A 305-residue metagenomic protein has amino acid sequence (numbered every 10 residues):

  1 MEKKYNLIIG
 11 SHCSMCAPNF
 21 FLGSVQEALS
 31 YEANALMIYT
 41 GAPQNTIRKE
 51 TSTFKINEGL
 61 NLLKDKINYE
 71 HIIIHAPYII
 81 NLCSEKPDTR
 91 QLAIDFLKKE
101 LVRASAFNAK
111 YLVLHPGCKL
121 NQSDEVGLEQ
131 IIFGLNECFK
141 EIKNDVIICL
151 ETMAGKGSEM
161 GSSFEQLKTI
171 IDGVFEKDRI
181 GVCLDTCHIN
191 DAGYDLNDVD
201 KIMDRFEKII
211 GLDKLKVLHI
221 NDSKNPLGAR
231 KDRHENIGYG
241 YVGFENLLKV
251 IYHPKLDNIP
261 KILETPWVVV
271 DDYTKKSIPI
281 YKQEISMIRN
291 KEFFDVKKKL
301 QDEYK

Functional and structural regions predicted by a protein language model:
M1-A76, I80, S84-K99, K291-K305: N-terminal pre-domain/capping segments
E2-K3, V25-E32, S52-I73, K98-N108 (+4 more regions): Acidic (Asp/Glu)-rich catalytic clusters
H12-C16, G41-P43, P77-I79, G117-K119 (+4 more regions): Active-site beta-loop-alpha junctions enriched in small/polar residues
C16, I262-I280, Y304-K305: A short, acidic, flexible beta-alpha connecting loop/helix-capping segment that sits on the rim of active
A28, H75, A93, A104 (+5 more regions): Conserved, mostly hydrophobic/aromatic
L36, E137-I237: Acidic/histidine-rich catalytic cores of soluble enzymes
D65, L82-G181, I280: Active-site acidic/histidine proton-transfer and metal-coordination neighborhood in alpha/beta enzyme cores
D88-E100, D124-N136, S163-G173, D200-D204 (+2 more regions): Short, electropositive alpha-helical surface patch
